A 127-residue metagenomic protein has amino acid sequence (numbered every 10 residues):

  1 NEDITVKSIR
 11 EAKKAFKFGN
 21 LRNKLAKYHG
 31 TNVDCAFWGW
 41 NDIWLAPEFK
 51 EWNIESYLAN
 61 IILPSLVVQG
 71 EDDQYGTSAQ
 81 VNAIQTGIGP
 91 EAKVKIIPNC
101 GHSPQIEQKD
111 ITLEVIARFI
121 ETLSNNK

Functional and structural regions predicted by a protein language model:
N1-G19: Flexible "cap/lid" loop of the alpha/beta hydrolase fold
L21-N41: Short glycine/proline- and acidic residue-enriched helix-loop micro-motifs that form flexible lids or anion-recognition
W40-Y57: Active-site nucleophile elbow and catalytic-triad environment of alpha/beta-hydrolase enzymes
L58-I62, G87-G89: Short, conserved loop/helix-junction motifs that constitute active-site signature segments in enzyme catalytic cores
I61, V67-Q69, D73: Short beta-strand/loop motif that positions the catalytic acidic residue of the alpha/beta-hydrolase fold
Q74-Q80: Conserved alpha/beta-hydrolase "acid-adjacent" motif
N82-T86, D110: Active-site phosphate/pyrophosphate- and oxyanion-stabilizing loops and adjacent acidic/basic residues in soluble
E91-K93, P98-K127: Catalytic active-site module of serine/aspartate enzymes centered on a nucleophile-bearing elbow/loop
